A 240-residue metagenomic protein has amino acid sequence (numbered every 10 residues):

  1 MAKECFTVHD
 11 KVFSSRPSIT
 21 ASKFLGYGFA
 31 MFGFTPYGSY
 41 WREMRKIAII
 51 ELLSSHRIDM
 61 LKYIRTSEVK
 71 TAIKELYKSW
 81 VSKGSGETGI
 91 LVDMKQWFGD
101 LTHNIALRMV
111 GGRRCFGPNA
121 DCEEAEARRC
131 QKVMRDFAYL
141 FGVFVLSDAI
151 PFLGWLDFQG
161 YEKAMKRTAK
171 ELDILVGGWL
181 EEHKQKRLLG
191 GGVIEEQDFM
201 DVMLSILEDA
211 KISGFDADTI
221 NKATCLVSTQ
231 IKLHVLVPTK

Functional and structural regions predicted by a protein language model:
M1-I64, F98, T102-I105, E124-P151: Cytochrome P450 substrate-recognition site 1
M1-K3, A30-M31, V69-K74, G89-A120 (+4 more regions): Hydrophobic mid-domain F-helix/FG-region of cytochrome P450s
T7-K11, G111-G112, F116, F158 (+1 more regions): Short, well-ordered loop/turn and helix-capping segments at boundaries between secondary-structure elements and domains
I47, E51, E68-S79: Solvent-exposed, amphipathic alpha-helical segments
L53-R57, Q131-V145, K166-T239: Conserved cytochrome P450 catalytic core segment spanning the I/J/K helices
H56-S67, K78-R108, G117-R129, F152-I174 (+3 more regions): Cytochrome P450
E75, S79, M109, L140 (+1 more regions): Amphipathic, soluble alpha-helical interaction motifs
